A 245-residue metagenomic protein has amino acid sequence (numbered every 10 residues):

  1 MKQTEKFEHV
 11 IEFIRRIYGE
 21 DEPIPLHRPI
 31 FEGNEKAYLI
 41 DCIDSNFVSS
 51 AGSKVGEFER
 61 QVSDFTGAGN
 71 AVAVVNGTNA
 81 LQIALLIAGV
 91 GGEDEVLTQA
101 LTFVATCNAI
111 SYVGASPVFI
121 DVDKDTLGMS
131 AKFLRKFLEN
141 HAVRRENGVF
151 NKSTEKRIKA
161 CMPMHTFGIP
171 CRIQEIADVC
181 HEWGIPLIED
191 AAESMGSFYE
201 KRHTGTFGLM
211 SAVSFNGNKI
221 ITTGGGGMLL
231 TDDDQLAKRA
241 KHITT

Functional and structural regions predicted by a protein language model:
M1-V48: N-terminal "arm"/small-domain region of PLP-dependent enzymes with the aminotransferase-like
V48-E95, A109-S111, F119-D121, V143-S153 (+1 more regions): Phosphate-binding glycine-rich loop
G92, T98, F119, L187-E189 (+1 more regions): Hydrophobic residues in well-ordered beta-strands that form the structural core
T102-T106: Conserved coil-to-alpha-helix start sites within the AMP-binding
G114: Structured binding elements
D125-T223, M228-L236: Active-site phosphate-binding strand-loop segment of PLP-dependent enzymes
D233, K238-T245: Short, intrinsically disordered, charge-balanced linker/junction segments flanking boundaries in proteins
